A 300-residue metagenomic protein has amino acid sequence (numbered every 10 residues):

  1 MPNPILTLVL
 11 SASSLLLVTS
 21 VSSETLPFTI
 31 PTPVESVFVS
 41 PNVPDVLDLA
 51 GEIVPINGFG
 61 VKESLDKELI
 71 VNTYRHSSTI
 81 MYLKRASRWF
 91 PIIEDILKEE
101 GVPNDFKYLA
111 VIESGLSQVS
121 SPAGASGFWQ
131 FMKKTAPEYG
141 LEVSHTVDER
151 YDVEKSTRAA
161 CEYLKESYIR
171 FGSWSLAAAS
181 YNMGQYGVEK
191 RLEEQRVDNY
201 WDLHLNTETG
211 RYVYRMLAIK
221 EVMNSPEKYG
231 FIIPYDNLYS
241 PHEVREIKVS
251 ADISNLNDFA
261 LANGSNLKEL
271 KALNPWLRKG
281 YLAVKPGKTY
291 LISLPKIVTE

Functional and structural regions predicted by a protein language model:
P2-G101: An acidic, Gly/Ser/Thr/Pro-rich helix-cap/linker signature
I56-L238, L277-A283: Catalytic glycan-binding domains that act on GlcNAc-containing polysaccharides
A125, E243, K288: Exposed loop/turn and edge beta-strand positions of beta-sandwich/beta-sheet ligand-binding modules
Y181, L256-L261, E269-K271: Short alpha-helical segments in extracytoplasmic peptidoglycan/chitin-binding modules and envelope-associated proteins
K220, A251, K296-V298: Non-catalytic surface loops within mature trypsin-like serine protease
E221, L261-G264, K268, P275-R278: Hydrophobic alpha-helix feature that most strongly marks membrane-spanning transmembrane helices and their immediate
P234-G264: Primarily a LysM-type cell-wall glycan-binding module
L273-E300: Extracellular LysM carbohydrate-binding repeats and other cell-envelope/extracellular binding modules
